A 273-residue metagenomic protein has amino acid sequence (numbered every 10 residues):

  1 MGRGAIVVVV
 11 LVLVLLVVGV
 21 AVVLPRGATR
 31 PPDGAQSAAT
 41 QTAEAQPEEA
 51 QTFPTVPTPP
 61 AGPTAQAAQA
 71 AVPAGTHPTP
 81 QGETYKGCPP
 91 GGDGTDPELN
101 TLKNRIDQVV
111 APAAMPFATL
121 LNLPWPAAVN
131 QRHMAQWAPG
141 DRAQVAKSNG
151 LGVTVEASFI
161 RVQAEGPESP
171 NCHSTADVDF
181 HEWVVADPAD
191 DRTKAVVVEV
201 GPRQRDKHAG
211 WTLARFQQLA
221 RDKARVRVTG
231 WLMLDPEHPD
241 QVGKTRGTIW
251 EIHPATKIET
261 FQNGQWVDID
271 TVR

Functional and structural regions predicted by a protein language model:
M1-G2: Short, Lys/Arg-rich N-terminal segment immediately upstream of the first membrane anchor
A5-R26: Hydrophobic alpha-helical membrane-insertion segments, chiefly the h-region of N-terminal signal peptides
G19-V23, T29-P31, A35-A39, E44-R273: OB-fold and OB-like single-stranded nucleic-acid-recognition modules and their adjacent interaction interfaces
